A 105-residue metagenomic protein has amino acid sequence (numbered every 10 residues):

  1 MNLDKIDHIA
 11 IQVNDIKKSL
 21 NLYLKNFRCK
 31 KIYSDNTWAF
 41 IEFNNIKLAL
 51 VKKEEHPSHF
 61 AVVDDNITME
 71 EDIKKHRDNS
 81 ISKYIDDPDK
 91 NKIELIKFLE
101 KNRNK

Functional and structural regions predicted by a protein language model:
M1-L20, S58-F60, K105: N-terminal beta-strand motif that seeds the catalytic metal site of vicinal oxygen chelate
K5, T37, N44-I46, H56-S58 (+1 more regions): Residues that flank catalytic or metal-binding motifs in active/ligand-binding sites
A10-L48: Core segments of cupin and vicinal oxygen chelate
D15-I16, E55-N104: Vicinal oxygen chelate
I32, V51-K52, K74-K75: Short histidine-centered beta-strand/loop micro-motifs that create catalytic or ligand/metal-coordination sites
